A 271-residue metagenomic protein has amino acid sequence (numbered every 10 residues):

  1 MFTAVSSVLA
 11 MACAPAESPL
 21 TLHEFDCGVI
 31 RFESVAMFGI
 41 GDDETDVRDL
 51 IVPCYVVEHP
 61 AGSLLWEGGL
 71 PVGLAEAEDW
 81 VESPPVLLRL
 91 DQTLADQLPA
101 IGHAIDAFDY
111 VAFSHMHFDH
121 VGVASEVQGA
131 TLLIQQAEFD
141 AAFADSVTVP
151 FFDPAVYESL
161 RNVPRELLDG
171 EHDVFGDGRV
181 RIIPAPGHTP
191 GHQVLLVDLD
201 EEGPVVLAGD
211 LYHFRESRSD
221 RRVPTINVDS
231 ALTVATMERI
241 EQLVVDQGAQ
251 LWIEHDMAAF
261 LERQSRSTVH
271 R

Functional and structural regions predicted by a protein language model:
M1-A10: Bacterial N-terminal signal peptides
A12-P99, E202-G209, V245, Q250: Metallo-beta-lactamase
C27, G68-L70, M116, A137 (+3 more regions): Active-site metal-binding loops of divalent metal-dependent hydrolases
E44-R48, I183-H188: Short Gly/Pro-enriched turn/cap motifs at secondary-structure boundaries
V72, P85-D96, L196, E201-R271: Cap/insert and terminal regions of metallo-dependent hydrolase folds
E78-I134: Active-site metal-binding motif and surrounding structural segment of the metallo-beta-lactamase
R89-A107, Q135-P184, L232-G248: Metallo-beta-lactamase
V111-V121, A185-H192, I253-M257: Histidine-centered catalytic micro-motifs
